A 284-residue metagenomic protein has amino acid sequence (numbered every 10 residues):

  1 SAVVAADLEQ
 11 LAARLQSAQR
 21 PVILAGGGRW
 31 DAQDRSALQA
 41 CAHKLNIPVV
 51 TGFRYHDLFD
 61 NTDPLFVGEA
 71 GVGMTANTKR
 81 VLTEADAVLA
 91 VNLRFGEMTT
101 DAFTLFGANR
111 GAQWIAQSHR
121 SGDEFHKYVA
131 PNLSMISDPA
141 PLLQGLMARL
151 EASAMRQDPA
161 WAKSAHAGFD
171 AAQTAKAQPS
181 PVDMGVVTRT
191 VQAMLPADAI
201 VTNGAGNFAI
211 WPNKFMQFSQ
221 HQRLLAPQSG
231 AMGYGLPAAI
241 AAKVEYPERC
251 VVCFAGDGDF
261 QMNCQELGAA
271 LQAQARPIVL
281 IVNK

Functional and structural regions predicted by a protein language model:
S1-S17: Conformationally flexible catalytic loops at phosphate/diphosphate-handling active centers
R14, C41, V81-L82: Structural alpha-helical scaffold elements that stabilize or flank donor/cofactor-binding regions in carbohydrate
Q19-A32, A42: Glycine-rich phosphate/diphosphate-binding loops and the adjacent beta-loop-alpha structural elements that coordinate
G27-W30, R54-H56, L93-G96, G206-F208 (+1 more regions): Short glycine-rich anion-binding loops that position phosphate/pyrophosphate groups of nucleotides and phosphorylated
I47-F53, A116-H119, V279-N283: Short internal beta-strands
Y55-A162: Glycine-rich, acidic loop regions that bind phosphate or pyrophosphate groups
L65, K79, H126-K127, S134-I136 (+2 more regions): Thiamine diphosphate
S164-K243, E248: Active-site diphosphate/adenylate-binding microenvironment
